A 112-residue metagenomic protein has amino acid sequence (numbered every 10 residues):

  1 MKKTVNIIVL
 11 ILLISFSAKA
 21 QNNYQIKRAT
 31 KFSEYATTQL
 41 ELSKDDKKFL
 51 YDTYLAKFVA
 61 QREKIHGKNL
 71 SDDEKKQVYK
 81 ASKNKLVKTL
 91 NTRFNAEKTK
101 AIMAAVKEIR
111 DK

Functional and structural regions predicted by a protein language model:
M1-Q25: Bacterial Sec-dependent N-terminal signal peptides
Q21-K112: Charge-rich (acidic/polar
